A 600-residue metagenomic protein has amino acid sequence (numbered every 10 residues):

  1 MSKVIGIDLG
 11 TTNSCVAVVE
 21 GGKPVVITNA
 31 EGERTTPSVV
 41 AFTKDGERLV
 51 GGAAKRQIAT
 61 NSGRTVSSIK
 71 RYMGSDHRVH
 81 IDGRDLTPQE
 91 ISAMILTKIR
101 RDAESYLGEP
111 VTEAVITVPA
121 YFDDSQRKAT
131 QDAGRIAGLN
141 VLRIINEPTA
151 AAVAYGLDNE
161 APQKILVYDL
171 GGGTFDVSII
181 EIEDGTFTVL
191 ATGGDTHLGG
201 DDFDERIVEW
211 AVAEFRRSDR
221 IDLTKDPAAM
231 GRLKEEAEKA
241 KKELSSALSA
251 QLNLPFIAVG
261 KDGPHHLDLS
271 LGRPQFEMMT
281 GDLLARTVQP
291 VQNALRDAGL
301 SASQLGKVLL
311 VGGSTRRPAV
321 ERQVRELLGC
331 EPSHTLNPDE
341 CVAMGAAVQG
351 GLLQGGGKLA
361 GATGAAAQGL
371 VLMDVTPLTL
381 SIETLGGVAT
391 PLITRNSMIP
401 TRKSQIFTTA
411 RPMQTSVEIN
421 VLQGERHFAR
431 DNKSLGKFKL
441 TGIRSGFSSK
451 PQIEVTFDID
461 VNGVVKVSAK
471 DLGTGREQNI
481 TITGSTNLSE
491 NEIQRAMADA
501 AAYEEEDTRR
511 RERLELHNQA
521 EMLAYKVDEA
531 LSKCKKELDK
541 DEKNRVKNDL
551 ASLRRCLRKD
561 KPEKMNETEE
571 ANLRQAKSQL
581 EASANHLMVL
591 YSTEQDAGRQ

Functional and structural regions predicted by a protein language model:
M1-S75, V79-D85, M94, R101-Q600: Oxyanion-binding/catalytic loops of NTP- or PPi-dependent enzymes
